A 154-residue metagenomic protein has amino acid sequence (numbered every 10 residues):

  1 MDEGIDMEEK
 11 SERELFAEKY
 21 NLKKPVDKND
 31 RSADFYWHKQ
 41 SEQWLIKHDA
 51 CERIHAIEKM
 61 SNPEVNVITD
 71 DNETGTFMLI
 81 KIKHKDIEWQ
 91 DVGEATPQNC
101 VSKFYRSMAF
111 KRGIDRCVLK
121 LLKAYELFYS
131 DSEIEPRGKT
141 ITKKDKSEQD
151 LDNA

Functional and structural regions predicted by a protein language model:
M1-A154: Polyanion-binding surfaces on beta-sheet-dominated domains and ring/shell assemblies
